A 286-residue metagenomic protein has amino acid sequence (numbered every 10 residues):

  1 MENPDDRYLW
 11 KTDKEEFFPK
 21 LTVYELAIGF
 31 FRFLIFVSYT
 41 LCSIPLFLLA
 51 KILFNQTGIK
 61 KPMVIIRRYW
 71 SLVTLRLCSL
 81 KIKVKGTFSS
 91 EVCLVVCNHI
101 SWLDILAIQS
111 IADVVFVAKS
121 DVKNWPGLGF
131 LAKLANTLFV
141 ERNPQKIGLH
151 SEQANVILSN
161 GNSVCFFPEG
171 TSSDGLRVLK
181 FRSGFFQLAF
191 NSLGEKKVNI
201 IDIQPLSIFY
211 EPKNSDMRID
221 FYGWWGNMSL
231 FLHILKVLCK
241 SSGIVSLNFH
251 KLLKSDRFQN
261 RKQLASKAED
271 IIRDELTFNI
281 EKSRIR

Functional and structural regions predicted by a protein language model:
M1-F18, W70, L77, K81-K85 (+5 more regions): Soluble, non-transmembrane catalytic domains of enzymes that act on hydrophobic metabolites at membranes
K14-K83, F130-L134, K240-S242: A transmembrane-helix-recognition feature enriched in membrane-embedded lipid enzymes and envelope glyco-/phospholipid
F47-L53, T57-M63, L77, C93-Q145 (+1 more regions): Catalytic core of membrane glycerolipid acyltransferases/transacylases, capturing the structured, soluble-facing
V92-L94, S163-F167, D202: Residue-level preference for the first positions of well-ordered beta-strands
G127-G129, N143, G175-Q259: A cross-family acyltransferase "interaction/gating" segment
T137-S163: A membrane-cytosol interface segment of integral membrane proteins
A154-N155, N162-V164, P168-R177, F181: Soluble extracytoplasmic domains of inner/organellar membrane proteins
